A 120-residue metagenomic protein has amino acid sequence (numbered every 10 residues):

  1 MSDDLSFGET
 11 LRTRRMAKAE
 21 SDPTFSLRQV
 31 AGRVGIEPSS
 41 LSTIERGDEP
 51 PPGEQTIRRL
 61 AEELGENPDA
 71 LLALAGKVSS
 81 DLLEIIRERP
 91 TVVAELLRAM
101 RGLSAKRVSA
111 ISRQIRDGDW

Functional and structural regions predicted by a protein language model:
M1-P23, A110: A short, Lys/Arg-rich alpha-helix, primarily the initiator
R12, R28, R58: Residues within the helices of the helix-turn-helix
R15, E45, T56, A75: DNA major-groove recognition helix of helix-turn-helix
E20-T43, A73: Short alpha-helical DNA-recognition segment
G35, G53-A70: DNA major-groove recognition helix of helix-turn-helix/homeodomain DNA-binding modules
P38, E54, L71-E84: Amphipathic alpha-helical "recognition" segments
G76-W120: Interfacial/linker helices and their anchor residues that mediate assembly or domain coupling
